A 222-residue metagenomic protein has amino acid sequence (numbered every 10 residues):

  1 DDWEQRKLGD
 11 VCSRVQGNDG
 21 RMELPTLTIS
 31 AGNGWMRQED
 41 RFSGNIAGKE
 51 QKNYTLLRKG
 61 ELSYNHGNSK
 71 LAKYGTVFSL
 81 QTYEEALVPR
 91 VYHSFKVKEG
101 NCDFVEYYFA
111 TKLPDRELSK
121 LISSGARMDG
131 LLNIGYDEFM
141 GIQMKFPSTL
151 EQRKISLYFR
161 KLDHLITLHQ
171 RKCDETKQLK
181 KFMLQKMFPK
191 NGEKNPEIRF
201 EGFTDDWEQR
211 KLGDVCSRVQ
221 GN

Functional and structural regions predicted by a protein language model:
D1-D19, R199-N222: Non-catalytic DNA-recognition/assembly elements of restriction-modification systems
D1-E4, I142, S148-R210: Amphipathic alpha-helical segments with low aromatic content
C12-A47, C216: DNA target-recognition patches
F42, K52-P114, R127-M128: A short beta-sheet element
N45-G48, H93-V97, M140-F146, I198-E201: Short, well-ordered beta-strand elements within core beta-sheets of diverse protein domains
E85-V91, A126-L150: A short glycine-rich beta-alpha junction/loop motif
